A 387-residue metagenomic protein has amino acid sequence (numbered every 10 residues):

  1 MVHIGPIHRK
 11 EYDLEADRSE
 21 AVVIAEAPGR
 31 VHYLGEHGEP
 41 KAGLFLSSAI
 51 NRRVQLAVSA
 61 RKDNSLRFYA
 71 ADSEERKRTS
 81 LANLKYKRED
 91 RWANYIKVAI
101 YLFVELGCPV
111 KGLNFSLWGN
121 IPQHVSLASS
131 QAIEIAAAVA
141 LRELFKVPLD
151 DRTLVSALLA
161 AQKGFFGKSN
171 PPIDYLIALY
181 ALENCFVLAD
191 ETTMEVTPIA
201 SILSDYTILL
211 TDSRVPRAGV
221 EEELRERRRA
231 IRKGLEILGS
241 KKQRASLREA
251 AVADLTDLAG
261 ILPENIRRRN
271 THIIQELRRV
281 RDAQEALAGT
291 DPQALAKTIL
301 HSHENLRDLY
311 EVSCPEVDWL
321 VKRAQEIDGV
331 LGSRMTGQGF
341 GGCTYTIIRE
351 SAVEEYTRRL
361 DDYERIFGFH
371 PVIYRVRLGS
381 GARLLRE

Functional and structural regions predicted by a protein language model:
M1-V31, H37-L44, E89-L203, A352-V353 (+1 more regions): Gly/Ser-rich oxyanion-binding loop with an adjacent helix/lid that shapes the negatively charged ligand pocket
V2-L34, Q55-N94, P109, C185-G332 (+1 more regions): C-terminal nucleotide
A42-A49, R227-R228: Short Gly/aromatic-enriched secondary-structure transition segments
F115-L117, T211-S213, T344: A structural signal for short, well-ordered beta-strand segments
S126, E143-K146, P216, Y345 (+1 more regions): Amphipathic alpha-helical interaction elements
Q131-A132, C343-I347: FabD-like malonyl-/acyl-CoA
F340: Glycine-rich phosphate-binding loop
